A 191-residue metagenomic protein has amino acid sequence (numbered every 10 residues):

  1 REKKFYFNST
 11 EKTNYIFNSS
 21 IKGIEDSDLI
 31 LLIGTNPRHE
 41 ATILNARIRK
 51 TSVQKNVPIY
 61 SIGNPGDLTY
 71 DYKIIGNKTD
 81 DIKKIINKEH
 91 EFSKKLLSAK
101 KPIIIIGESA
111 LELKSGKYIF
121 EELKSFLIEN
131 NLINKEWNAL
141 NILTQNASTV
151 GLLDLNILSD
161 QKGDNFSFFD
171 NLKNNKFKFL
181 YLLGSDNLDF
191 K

Functional and structural regions predicted by a protein language model:
R1-K191: Catalytic alpha/large subunits of respiratory electron-transfer oxidoreductases, centered on bis-MGD molybdoenzymes
